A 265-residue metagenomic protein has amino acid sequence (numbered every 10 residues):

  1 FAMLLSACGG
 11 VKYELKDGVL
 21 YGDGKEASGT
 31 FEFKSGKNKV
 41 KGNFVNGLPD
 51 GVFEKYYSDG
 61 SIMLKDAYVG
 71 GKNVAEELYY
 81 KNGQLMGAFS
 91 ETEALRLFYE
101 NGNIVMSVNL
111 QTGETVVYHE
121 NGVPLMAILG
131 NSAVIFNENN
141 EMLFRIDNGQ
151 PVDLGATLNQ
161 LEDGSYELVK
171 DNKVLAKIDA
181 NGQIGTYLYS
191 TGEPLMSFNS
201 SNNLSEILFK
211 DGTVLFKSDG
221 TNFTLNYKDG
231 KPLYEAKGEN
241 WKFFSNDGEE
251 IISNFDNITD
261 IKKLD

Functional and structural regions predicted by a protein language model:
F1-L4: Bacterial N-terminal signal peptides
S6-D265: Glycine/tyrosine- and acidic-biased, solvent-exposed loop/turn segments at the edges of beta-strands
